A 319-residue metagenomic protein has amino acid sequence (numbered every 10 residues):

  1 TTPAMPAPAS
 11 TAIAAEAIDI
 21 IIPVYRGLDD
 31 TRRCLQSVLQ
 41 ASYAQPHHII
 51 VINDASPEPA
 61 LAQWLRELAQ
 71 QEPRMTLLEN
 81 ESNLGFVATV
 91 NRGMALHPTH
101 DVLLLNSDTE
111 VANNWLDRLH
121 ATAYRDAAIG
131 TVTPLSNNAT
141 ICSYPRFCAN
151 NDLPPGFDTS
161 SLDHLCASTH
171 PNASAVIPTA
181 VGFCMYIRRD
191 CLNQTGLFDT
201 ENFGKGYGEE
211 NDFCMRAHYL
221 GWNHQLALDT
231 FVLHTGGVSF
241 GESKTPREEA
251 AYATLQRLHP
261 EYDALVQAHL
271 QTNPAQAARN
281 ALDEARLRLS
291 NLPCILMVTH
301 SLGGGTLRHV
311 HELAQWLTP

Functional and structural regions predicted by a protein language model:
I18-D30, C34, A41-S42, I52 (+2 more regions): A conserved hydrophobic helix/loop-capping motif in glycosyltransferases and polysaccharide synthases
Q36-P46, W316: Short, acidic, metal-binding catalytic loop of nucleotide-sugar glycosyltransferases
N53-W64, S82: A conserved acidic beta->alpha catalytic loop
L77-H97: Glycine-rich, basic loop-to-helix element that forms the pyrophosphate-binding segment of sugar-nucleotide handling
V87, N138, N151-D190: A recurrent flexible, glycine/aromatic-enriched loop bordering the glycosyltransferase active site that acts as
V102: Short aromatic/hydrophobic "clamp" motif used to bind/position activated sugar donors
E110-N150: Conserved donor NDP-sugar-binding/catalytic core segment of glycosyltransferases
N114-H120, V176-G196, E201-F231: A short, conserved alpha-helix in the catalytic core of glycosyltransferases
